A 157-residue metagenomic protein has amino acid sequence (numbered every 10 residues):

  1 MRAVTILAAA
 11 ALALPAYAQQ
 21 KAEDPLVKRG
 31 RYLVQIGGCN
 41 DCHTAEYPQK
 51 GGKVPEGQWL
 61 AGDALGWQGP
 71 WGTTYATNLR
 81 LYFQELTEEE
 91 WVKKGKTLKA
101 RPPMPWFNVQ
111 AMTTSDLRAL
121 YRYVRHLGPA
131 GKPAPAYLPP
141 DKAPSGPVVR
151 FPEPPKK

Functional and structural regions predicted by a protein language model:
M1-A9: Sec-dependent signal peptide recognition, specifically the positively charged N-region followed immediately by
A9-A18: Hydrophobic h-region of N-terminal signal peptides that target proteins for export in Gram-negative bacteria
A22-E23, I36, T44-T74, E89 (+1 more regions): Flexible coil segments in periplasmic/lumen-exposed cytochrome c-class electron-transfer proteins
R29-G37: Local sequence-structure signature of Cys/Sec-based thiol-disulfide redox active-site neighborhoods
D41: Short, cysteine/histidine-rich loop/knuckle motifs that typically chelate Zn2+
R80-Q84, K93-G95, W106-N108: A structural feature that tracks compact, well-ordered secondary-structure segments with a strong bias toward
